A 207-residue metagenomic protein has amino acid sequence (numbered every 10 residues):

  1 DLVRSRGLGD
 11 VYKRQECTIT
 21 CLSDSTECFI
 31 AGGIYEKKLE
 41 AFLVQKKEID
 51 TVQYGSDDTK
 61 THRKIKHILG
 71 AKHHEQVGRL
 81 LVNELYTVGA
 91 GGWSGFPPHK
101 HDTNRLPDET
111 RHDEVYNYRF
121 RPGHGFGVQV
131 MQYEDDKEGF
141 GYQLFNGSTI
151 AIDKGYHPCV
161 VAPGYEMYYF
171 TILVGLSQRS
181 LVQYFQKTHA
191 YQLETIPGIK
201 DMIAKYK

Functional and structural regions predicted by a protein language model:
D1-Y12: Single conserved hydrophobic/aromatic residue that forms the stacking wall/gate of nucleotide- or nucleobase-binding
S5-R6, S23-T26, G33-E36, I49-N146 (+1 more regions): Active-site region of the double-stranded beta-helix
D10-E16, F145-Y156: Conserved SET/PR-domain catalytic core that frames the SAM/AdoMet-binding pocket
K13-Q45: Extended acidic/polar, glycine-enriched regions that form or flank non-catalytic beta-rich accessory modules
